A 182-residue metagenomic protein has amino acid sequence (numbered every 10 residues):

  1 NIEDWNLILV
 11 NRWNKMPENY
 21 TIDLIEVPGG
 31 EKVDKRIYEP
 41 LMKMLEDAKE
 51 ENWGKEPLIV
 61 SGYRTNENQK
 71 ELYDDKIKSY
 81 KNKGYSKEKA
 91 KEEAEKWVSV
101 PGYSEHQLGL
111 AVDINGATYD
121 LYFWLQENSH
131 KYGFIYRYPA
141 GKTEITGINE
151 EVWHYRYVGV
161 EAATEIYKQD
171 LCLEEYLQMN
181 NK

Functional and structural regions predicted by a protein language model:
N1-K182: Extracytoplasmic cell-surface/polysaccharide-interacting catalytic and binding patches
